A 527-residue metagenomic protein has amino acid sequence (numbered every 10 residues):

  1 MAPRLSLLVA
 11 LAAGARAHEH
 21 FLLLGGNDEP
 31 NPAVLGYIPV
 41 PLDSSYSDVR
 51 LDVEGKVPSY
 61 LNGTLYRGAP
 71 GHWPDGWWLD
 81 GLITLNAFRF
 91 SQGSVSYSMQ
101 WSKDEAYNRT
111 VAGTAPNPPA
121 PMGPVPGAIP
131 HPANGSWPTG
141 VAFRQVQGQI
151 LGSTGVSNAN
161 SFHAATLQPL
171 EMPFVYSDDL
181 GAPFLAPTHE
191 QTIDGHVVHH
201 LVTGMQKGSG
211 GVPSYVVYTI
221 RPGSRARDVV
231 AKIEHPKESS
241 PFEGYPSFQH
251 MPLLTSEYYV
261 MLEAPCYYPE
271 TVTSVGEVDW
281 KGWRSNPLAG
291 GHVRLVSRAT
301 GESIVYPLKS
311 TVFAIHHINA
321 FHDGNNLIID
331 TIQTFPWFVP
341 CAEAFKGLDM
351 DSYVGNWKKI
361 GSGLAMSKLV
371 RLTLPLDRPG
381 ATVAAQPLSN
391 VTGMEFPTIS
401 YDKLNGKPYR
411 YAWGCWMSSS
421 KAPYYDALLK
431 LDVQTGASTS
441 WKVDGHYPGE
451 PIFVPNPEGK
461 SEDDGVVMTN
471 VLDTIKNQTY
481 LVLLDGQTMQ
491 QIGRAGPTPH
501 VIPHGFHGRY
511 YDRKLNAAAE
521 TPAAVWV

Functional and structural regions predicted by a protein language model:
A2-A17: Cleavable N-terminal signal peptides of Sec/SRP-targeted secreted and luminal proteins
A17-V527: Beta-propeller domains
